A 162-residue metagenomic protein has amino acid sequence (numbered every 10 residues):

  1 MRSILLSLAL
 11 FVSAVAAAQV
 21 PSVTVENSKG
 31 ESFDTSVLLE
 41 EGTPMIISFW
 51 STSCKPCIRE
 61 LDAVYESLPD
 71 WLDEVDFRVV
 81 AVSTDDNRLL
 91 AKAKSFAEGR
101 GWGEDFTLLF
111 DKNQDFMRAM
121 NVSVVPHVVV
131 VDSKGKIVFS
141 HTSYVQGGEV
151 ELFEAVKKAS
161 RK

Functional and structural regions predicted by a protein language model:
I4-A14: Sec-dependent N-terminal signal peptides
V15-V37: N-terminal "domain-start" segment that seeds a small globular fold
V37-I58: Short active-site neighborhood of thiol/selenol oxidoreductases, capturing the structured segment around
I46-I47, V79, V128: Hydrophobic beta-strand anchors of alpha/beta hydrolase catalytic cores
I58-R100, D115-R118: Structural microenvironment flanking redox-active thiols in thiol-disulfide oxidoreductases
F96-V131: Short, internal strand/loop/helix patches that form the active-site neighborhood or redox-interaction surface
V130-K162: Thiol-/selenol-based redox modules, centered on thioredoxin-like and closely related oxidoreductase domains
